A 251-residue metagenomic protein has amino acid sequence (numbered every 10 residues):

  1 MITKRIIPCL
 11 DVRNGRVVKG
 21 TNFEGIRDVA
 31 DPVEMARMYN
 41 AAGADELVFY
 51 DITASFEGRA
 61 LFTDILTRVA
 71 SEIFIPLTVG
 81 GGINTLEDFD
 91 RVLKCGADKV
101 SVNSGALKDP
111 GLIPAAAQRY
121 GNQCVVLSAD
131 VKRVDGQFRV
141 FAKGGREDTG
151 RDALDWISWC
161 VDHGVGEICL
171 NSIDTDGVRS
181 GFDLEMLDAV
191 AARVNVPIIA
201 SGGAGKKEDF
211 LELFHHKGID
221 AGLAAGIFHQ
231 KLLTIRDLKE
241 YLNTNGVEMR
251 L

Functional and structural regions predicted by a protein language model:
R5-C9, E46, F74-T78, K99-S101 (+5 more regions): Structural preference for beta-strand elements that scaffold enzyme active sites
D11, Y39, L47, V79 (+6 more regions): Conserved, mostly hydrophobic/aromatic
V12-N14, V18-K19, A97-L170, D174-T175: Conserved anion-binding
E46-D64, S104, C169-S180: Glycine-rich, proline-tolerant flexible connector loops at the mouths of alpha/beta enzymes
T53, L61-Y120: Glycine/small-residue-rich loop that forms an oxyanion/phosphate-binding "nest" at active or ligand-binding sites
A60-T67, P110, G150-L154, S180-D188: Charged helix-capping and loop-helix junction motifs
I73, L77-K99, E185-A221: Catalytic cores of alpha/beta
I113-Y120, E212-A221, A225-L251: C-terminal helical cap(s) of enzyme catalytic domains, especially alpha/beta-barrels
